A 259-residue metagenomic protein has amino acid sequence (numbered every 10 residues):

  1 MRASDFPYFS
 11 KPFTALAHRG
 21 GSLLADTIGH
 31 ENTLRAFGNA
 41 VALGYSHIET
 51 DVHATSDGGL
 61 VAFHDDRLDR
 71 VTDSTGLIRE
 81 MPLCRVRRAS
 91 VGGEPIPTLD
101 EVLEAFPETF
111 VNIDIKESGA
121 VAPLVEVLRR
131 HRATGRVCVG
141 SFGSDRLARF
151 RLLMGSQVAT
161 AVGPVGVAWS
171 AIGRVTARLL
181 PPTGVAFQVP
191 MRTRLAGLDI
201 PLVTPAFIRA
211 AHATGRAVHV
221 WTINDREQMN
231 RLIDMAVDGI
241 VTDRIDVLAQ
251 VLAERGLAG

Functional and structural regions predicted by a protein language model:
M1-G259: Phosphate-group recognition and catalysis centered on beta-loop-alpha active-site segments
